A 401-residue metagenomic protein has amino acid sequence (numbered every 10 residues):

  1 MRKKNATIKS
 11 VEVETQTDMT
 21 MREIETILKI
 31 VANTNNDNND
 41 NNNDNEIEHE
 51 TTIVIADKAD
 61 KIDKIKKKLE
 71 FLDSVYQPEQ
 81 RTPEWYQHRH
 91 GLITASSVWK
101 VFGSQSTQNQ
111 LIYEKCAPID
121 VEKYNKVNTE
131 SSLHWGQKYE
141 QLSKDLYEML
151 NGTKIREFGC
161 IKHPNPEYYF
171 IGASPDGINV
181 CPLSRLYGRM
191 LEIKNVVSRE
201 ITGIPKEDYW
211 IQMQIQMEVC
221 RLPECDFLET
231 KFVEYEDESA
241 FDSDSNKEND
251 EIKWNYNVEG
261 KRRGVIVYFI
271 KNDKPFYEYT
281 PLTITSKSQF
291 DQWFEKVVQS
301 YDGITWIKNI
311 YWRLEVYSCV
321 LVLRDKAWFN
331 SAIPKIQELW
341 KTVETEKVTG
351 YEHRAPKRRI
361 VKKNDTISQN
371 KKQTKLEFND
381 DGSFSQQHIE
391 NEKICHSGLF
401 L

Functional and structural regions predicted by a protein language model:
M1-L401: Accessory terminal regions of nucleic-acid processing enzymes
